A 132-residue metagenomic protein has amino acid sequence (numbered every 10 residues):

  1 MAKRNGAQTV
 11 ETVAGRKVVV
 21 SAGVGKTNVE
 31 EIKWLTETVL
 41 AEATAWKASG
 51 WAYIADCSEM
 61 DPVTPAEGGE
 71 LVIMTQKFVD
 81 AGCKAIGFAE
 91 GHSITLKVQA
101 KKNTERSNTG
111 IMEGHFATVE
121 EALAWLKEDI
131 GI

Functional and structural regions predicted by a protein language model:
M1-I132: Amphipathic, Lys/Arg-enriched alpha-helical "gate/interface" segment within cytosolic domains that mediates
